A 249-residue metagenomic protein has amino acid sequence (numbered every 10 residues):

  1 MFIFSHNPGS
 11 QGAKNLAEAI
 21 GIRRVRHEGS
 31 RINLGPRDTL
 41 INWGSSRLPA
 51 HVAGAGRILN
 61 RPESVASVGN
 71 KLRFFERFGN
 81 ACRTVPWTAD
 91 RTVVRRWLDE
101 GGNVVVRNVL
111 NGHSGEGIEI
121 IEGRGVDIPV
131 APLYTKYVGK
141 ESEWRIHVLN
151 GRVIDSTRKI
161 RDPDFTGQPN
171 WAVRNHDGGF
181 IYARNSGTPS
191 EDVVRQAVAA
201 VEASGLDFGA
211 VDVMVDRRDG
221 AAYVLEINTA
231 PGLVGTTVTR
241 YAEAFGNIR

Functional and structural regions predicted by a protein language model:
F2-E100: Conserved N-proximal alpha/beta basic substrate-recognition cap immediately N-terminal to, or forming the N-lobe
H6, I41-G44, R107-V109, T135-Y137 (+1 more regions): Short His-Asn-centered micro-motif
S45-R47, V109-N111, A230: Short glycine-rich anion-binding loops that position phosphate/pyrophosphate groups of nucleotides and phosphorylated
V104, R152-D155, G209, Y223-L225: Protein kinase-like catalytic core scaffold
V105-D192: Phosphate-binding site of ATP-dependent enzymes
V148-N150, V213-R217: Short, low-complexity Ser/Thr-rich regulatory SLiMs
T188, E202-F208, V215-R249: C-terminal active-site "lid" helix and adjoining low-complexity regulatory extension at the edge of ATP-using catalytic
D192-E202: A short, acidic, amphipathic alpha-helical segment used as a generic capping/interface helix at domain edges
